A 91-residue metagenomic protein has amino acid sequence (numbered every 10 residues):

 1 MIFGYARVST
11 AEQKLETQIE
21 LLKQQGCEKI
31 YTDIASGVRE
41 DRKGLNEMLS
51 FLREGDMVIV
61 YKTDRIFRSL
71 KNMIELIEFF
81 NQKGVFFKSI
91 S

Functional and structural regions predicted by a protein language model:
M1-S91: Short, structured surface patches at the beginning of a domain
